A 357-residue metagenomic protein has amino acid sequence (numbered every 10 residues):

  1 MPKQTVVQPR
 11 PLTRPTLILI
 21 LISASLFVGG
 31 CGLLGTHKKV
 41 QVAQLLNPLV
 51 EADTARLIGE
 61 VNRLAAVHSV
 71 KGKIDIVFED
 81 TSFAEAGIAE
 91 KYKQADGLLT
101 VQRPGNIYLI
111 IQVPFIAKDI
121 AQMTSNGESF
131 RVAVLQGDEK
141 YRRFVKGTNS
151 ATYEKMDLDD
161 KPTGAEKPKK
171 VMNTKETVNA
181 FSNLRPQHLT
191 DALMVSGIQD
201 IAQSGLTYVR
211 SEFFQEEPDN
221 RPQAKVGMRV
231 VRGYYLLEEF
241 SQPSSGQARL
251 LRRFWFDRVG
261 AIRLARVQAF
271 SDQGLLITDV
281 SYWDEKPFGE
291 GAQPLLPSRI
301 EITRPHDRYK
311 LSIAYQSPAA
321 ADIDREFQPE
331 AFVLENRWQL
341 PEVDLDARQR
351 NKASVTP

Functional and structural regions predicted by a protein language model:
M1-C31: Sec-dependent bacterial lipoprotein signal peptides
C31-K93, N173-N183, A347-P357: N-terminal leader/targeting segments and the immediate start of mature chains
G32-G35, S182, I198-D200, G205-V343 (+1 more regions): Gly/Pro-enriched, hydrophobic low-complexity segments that function as extracytoplasmic propeptides/linkers
N62-V70, E90-Y92, T100-G105, I116 (+4 more regions): Edge/loop elements at the starts and ends of beta-strands within beta-rich repeat scaffolds
I76-F130, Q136-G137, Q349-V355: Post-signal peptide N-terminal segment of secreted/secretory-pathway proteins
I88-G97, V171-P186, R229-G233, Q293-L296: Glycine-rich, flexible loop segments associated with nucleotide phosphate handling
P104-H188: An acidic-aromatic
A192-S196: Structured segments of extracytoplasmic/periplasmic soluble domains in secreted or envelope-associated proteins
